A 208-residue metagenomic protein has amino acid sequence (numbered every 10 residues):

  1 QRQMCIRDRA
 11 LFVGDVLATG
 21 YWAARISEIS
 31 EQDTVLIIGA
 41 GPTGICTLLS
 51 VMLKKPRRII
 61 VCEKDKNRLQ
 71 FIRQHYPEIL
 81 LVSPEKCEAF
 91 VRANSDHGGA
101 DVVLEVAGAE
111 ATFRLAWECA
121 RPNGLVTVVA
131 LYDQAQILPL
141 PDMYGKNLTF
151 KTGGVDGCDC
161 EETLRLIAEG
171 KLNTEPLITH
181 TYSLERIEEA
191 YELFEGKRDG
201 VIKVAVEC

Functional and structural regions predicted by a protein language model:
R2-I6: Short, small-residue-biased leader/transition segments that mark boundaries at the very start of proteins
R7-E85: Mid-domain Rossmann-like dinucleotide-binding core that forms the NAD(H)/NADP(H) cofactor-binding site
L17-G20, G44, A100, F113 (+1 more regions): A general structural signal for well-ordered alpha-helical segments in protein cores
A18, P42, K66-N67, E110-A111 (+2 more regions): Short alpha-helical
I26-I29, M52, L69-T149: Glycine-rich cofactor phosphate-binding loops and adjacent beta1-alpha1 units of small-molecule cofactor enzyme domains
L36, I60, L125-T127, K151 (+1 more regions): Structural detector of well-ordered beta-strand residues that form the stable sheet scaffold of enzyme domains
E63, A130, G154: Conserved acidic E/D residue at the C-terminus of a beta-strand in Rossmann-like folds
R114, E118, G157-C208: C-terminal hydrophobic helical "lid"/dimerization subdomain of Rossmann-like NAD(P)H-dependent oxidoreductases
